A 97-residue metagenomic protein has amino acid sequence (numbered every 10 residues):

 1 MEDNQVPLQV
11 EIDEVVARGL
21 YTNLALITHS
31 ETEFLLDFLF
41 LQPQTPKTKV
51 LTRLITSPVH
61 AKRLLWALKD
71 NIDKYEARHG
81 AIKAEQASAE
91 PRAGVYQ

Functional and structural regions predicted by a protein language model:
M1-V59, W66-Q97: N-terminal intrinsically disordered, cationic/polar leader segments that include organellar targeting peptides
